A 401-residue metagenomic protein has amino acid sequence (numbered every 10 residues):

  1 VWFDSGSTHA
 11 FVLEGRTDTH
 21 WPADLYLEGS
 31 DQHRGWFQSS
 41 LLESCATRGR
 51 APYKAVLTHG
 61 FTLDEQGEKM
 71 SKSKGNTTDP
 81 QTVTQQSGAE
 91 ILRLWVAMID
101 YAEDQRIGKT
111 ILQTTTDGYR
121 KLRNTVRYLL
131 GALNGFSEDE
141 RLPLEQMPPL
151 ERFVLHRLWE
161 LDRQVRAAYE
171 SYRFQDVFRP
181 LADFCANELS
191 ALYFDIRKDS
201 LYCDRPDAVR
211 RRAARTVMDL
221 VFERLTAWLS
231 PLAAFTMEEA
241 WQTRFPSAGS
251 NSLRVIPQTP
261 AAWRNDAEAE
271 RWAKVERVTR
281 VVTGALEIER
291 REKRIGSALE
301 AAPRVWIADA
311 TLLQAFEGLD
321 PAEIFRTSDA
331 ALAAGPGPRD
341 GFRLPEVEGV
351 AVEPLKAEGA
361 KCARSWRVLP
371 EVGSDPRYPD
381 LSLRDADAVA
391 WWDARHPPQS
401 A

Functional and structural regions predicted by a protein language model:
V1-F136, V154-R197, L201, T216-A227 (+1 more regions): Structured secondary-structure scaffolds
V1-W21, E28, L144-L161, G296 (+6 more regions): Cys/His-rich finger/ribbon microdomains and the adjacent scaffold used for macromolecule binding/structural
V12, L41, V281-A285, T327: Short, Φ-rich (hydrophobic/aromatic) sequence segments
E14-T17, L25-Q32, A208-T216, D266-K274 (+1 more regions): Short, contiguous acidic/charged loop-to-helix segments that flank catalytic cores in large enzymes
L42-T47, R291-E292, P370: Short beta-turn/strand-loop junction motif enriched in small, turn-promoting residues
E43-T47, T243, A388: Active-site catalytic microenvironments for nucleophilic, acid-base chemistry
V126, V282, E289-K293, L369 (+2 more regions): Conserved NTP-handling cores and scaffolds of large molecular machines
F136-R163, F194-A285, E289-T311, A333-E353 (+1 more regions): Acidic, turn-prone loop/beta-hairpin segments
